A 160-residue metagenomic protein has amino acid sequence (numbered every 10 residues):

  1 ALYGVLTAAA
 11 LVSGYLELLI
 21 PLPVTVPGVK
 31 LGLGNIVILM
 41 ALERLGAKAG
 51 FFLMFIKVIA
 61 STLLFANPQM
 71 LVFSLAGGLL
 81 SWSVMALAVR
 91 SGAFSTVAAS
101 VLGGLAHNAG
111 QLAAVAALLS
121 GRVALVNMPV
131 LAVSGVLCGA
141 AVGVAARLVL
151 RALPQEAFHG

Functional and structural regions predicted by a protein language model:
A1-A41: Hydrophobic transmembrane alpha-helices
Y3-V5, V12, L53, S74-A106: Short helix-perturbing small/polar motifs within transmembrane alpha-helices
A10-Y15, T62, G78, W82-A86 (+3 more regions): Transmembrane alpha-helical segments of multi-pass membrane transport proteins and ion-pumping complexes
G14-L31, I56-M85, T96, L118-M128: Interfacial aromatic-anchored transmembrane helix boundaries in multi-pass membrane proteins
L18, L42-E43, T62, A86 (+3 more regions): Transmembrane helix-loop junction
L33-A47, V84-V89: Generic transmembrane alpha-helix motif of multi-pass integral membrane proteins
L45-F55: Transmembrane-helix signature of polytopic, membrane-embedded enzymes that assemble or transfer cell-envelope glycans
N67, L71-V72, R90-G160: Membrane-embedded alpha-helical hairpins and interfacial helices in multi-pass inner-membrane proteins
